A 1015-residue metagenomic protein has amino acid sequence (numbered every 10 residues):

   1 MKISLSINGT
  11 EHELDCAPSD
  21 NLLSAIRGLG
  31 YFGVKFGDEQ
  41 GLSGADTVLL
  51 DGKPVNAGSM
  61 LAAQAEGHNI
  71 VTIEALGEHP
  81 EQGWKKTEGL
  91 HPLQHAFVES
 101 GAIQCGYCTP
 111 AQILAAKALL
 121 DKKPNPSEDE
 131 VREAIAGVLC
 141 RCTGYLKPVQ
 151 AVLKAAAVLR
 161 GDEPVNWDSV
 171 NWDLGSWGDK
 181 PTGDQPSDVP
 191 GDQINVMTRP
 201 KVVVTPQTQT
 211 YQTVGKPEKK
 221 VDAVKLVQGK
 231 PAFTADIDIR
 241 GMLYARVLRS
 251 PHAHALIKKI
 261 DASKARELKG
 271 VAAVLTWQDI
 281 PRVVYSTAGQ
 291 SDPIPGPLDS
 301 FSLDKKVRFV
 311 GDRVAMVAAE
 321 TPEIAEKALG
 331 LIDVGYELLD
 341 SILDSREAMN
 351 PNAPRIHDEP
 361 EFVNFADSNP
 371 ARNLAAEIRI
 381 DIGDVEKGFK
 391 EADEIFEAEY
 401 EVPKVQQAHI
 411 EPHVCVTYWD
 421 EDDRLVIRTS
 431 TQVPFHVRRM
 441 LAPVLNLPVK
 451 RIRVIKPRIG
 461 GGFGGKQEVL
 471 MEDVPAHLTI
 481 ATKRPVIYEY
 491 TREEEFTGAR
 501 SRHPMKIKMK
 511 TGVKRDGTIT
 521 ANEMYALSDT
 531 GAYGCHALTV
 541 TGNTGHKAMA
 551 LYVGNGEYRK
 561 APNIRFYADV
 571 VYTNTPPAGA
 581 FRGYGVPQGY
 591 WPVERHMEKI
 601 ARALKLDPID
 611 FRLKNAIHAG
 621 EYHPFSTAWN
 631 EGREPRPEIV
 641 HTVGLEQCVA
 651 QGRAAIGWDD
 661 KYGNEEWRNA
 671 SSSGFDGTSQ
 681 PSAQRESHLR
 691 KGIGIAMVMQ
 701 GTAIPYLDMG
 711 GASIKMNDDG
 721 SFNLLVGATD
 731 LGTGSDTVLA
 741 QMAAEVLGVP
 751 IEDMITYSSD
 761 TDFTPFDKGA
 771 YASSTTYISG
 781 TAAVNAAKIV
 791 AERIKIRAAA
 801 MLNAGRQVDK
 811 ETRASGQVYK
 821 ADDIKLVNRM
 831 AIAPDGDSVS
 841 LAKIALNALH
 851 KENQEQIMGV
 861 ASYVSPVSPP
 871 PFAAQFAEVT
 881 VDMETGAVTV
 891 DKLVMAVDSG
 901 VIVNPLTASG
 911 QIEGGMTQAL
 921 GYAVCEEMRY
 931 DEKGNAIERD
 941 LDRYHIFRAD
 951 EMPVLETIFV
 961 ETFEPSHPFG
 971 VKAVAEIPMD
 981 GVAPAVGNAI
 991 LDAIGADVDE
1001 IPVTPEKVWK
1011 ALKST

Functional and structural regions predicted by a protein language model:
M1-G178, G183-P186, G191-D192, V196: Signature of N-terminal electron-transfer/Fe-S-associated modules in redox systems
T10, I135-L139, T143-T234, E646-F675 (+10 more regions): Intrinsic disorder at enzyme termini
V48, K225, P231, A235 (+10 more regions): Short beta-strand elements
G101, K216, D222-K225, Q290-D292 (+5 more regions): Glycine-rich loop/linker segments at domain edges
L159-E163, W167-D168, W172-S368, I857-G859: Flexible, low-hydrophobicity surface segments
E267-L268, W277-Q278, N446-R451, A481-V486 (+4 more regions): C-terminal catalytic domains of large/alpha subunits in multi-subunit enzymes
D384-L445, I693-S721, V726, T733: Conserved beta-alpha junction segments in alpha/beta enzyme cores
G462-K483, I487-E489, S735-A743: Thiamine diphosphate
